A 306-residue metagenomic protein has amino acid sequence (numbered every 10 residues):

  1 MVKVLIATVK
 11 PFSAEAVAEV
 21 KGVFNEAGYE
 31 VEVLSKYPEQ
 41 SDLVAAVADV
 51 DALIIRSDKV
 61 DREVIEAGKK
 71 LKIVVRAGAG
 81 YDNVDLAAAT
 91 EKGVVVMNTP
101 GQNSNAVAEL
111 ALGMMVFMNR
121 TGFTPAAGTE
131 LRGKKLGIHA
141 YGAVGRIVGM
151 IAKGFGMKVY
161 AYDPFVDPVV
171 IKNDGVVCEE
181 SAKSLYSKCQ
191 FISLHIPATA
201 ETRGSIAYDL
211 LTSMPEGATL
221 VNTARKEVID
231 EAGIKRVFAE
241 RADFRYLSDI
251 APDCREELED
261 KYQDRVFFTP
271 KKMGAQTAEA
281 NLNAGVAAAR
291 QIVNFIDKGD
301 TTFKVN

Functional and structural regions predicted by a protein language model:
M1, L71, R132-K135, G217: Phosphate-coordination loops involved in phosphoryl transfer and adenosine-cofactor binding
M1-V50, K158-Y160: N-terminal glycine-/charge-rich "phosphate-binding" loop or analogous flexible N-terminal tail
K3, E15-A16, E26, T90 (+2 more regions): C-terminal helix-to-coil terminal segments
E32, E39, D51-T129: Phosphate/diphosphate ligand-binding glycine-rich loop within oxidoreductases
R62-E66, V166-D260: Rossmann-like adenosine-cofactor binding region
A108-T124, A152-M157, A287-D300: Oxidoreductase and adenylate-handling cofactor-binding alpha/beta cores
M118-G154, G175: Glycine-rich NAD(P)-binding loop of Rossmann-like domains
G154-K172: NAD(P)-binding Rossmann-fold cofactor-contacting core
